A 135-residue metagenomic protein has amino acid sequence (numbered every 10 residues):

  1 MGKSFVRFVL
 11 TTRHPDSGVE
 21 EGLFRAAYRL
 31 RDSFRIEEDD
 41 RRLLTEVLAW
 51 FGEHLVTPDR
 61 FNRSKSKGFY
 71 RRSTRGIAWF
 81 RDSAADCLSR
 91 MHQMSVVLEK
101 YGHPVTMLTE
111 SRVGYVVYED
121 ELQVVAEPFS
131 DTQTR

Functional and structural regions predicted by a protein language model:
M1-D82: Long, contiguous N-terminal structural blocks used for assembly/anchoring
G18, F34, R60-F61, K65 (+4 more regions): Generic marker of "main functional regions" within proteins
C87, M91, S95-L98: Long amphipathic alpha-helices with heptad-repeat character, especially coiled-coil-forming segments used
V96-R135: Acidic, proline/glycine-rich low-complexity IDRs
